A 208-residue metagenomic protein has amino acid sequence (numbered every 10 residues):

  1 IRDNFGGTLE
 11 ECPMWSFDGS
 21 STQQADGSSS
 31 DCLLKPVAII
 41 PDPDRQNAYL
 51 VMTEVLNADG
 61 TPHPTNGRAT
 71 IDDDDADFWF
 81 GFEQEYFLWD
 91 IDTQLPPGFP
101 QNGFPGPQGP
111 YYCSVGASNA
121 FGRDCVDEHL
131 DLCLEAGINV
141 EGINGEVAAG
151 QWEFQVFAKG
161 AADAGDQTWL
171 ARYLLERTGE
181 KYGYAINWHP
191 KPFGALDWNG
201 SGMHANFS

Functional and structural regions predicted by a protein language model:
I1-I143, A164-L170: ATP/Mg2+-dependent ligation/transfer catalytic cores
E85-F99, G145-K159, H189-F207: Histidine-centered divalent-metal-coordination microenvironment in nucleic-acid enzymes
A164-S208: Acidic, glycine-rich loop-and-beta core segments that form the ion-binding/anion-interacting portion of active sites
